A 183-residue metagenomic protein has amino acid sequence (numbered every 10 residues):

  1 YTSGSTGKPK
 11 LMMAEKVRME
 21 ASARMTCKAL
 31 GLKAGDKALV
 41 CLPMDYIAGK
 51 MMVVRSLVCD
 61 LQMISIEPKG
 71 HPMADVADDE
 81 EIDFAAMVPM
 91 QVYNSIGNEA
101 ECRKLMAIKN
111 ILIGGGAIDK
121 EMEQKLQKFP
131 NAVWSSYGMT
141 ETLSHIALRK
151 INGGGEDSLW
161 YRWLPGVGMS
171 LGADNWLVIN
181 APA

Functional and structural regions predicted by a protein language model:
Y1-R24: Conserved AMP-binding A3 loop
T2-S5, A38, V53, A85 (+3 more regions): Conserved S/T- and glycine-rich ATP-binding loop of Class I adenylate-forming
S3, G7-K8, C27-K28, A77 (+2 more regions): Catalytic phosphate/metal-binding cores of nucleic-acid and nucleotide-processing enzymes, i.e., regions that mediate
A14-A21, K37-N94: AMP-binding/adenylate-forming
V17, M90, G116-A117, A183: Alpha-helix/helix-capping structural signal
L32-D36: Short helix-loop-beta connector
N98-G154: Gly/Ser/Thr-rich phosphate-binding loop
G168-A183: AMP-binding/adenylate-forming core of the ANL superfamily
